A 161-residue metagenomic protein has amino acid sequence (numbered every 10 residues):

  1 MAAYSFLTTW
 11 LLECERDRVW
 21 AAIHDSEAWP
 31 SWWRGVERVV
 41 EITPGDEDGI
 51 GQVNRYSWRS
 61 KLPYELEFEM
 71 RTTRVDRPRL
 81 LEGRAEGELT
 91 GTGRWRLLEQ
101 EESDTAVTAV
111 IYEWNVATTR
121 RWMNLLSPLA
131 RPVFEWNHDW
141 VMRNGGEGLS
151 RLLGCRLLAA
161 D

Functional and structural regions predicted by a protein language model:
M1-D46, A159-D161: Hydrophobic ligand-binding cavity/cleft-lining segments
S5-L7, E65-E69, T90-R94: Short, surface-exposed coil-to-beta transition loops
L12-C14, S60-L62, R74-D76, L89-G91 (+1 more regions): Beta-strand elements of well-folded, non-transmembrane domains
E47-G49, P63, E101-V107: Short, solvent-exposed loop/turn segments that connect beta-strands within catalytic domains and beta-strand-rich
E47-R55, V75-G83: Short, hydrophobic/aromatic-rich segments at coil-to-beta transitions
R84-N144, D161: Beta-strand/loop substructures that line and gate deep hydrophobic ligand-binding cavities in soluble
R143-D161: Short linear elements at protein peripheries
